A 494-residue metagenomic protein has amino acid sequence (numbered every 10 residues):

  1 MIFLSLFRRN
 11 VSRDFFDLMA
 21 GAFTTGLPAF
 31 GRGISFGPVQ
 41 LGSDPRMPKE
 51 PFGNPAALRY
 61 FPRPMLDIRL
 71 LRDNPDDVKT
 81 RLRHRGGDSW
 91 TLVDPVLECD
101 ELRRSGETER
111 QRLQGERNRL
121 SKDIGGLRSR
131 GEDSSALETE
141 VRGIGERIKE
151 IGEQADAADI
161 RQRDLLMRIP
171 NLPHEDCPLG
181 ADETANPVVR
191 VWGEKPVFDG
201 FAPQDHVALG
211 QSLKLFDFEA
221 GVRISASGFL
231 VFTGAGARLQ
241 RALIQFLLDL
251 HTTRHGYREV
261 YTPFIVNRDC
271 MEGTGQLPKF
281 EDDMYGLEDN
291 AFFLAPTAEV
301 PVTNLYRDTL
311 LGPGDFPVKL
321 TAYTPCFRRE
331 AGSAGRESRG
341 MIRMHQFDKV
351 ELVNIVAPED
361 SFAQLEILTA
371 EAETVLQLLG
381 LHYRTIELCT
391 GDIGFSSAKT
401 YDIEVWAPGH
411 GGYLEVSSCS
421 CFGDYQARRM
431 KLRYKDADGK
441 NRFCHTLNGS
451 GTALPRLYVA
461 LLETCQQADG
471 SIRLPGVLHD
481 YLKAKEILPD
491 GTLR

Functional and structural regions predicted by a protein language model:
L4, F16-L18: Short hydrophobic targeting helices and cationic amphipathic motifs that mediate membrane/organellar targeting
A22-F23, L27-F30, I34: N-terminal mitochondrial targeting presequence
S35, S43, Y60-F61: Short, positively charged and aromatic/hydrophobic N-terminal segments
L41, P51: Cationic, low-complexity basic patches in intrinsically disordered or flexible, solvent-exposed regions
F52-P64: Short, Lys/Arg-enriched N-terminal segments with co-localized hydrophobic residues within the first ~10-30 amino acids
F61-P196: N-terminal alpha-helical targeting/anchoring segments
V191-R494: TRNA-recognition modules of translation machinery and tRNA-sensing kinases, especially anticodon-binding
